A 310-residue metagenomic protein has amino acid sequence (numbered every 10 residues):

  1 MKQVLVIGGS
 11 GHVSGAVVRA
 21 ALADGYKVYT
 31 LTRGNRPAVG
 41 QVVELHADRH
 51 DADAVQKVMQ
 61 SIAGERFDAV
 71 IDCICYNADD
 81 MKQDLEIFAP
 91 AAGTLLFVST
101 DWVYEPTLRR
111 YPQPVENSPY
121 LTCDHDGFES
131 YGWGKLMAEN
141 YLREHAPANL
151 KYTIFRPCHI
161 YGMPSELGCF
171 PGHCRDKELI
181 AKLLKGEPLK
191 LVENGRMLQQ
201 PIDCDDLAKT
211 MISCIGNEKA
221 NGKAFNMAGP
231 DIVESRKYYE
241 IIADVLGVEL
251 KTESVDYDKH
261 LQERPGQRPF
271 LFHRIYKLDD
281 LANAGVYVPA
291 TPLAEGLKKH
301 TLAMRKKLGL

Functional and structural regions predicted by a protein language model:
V4-D24: N-terminal Rossmann NAD(P)H-binding glycine-rich loop of SDR-like oxidoreductase domains
N35-F97, E105: NAD(P)H-binding glycine-rich loop region in Rossmannoid oxidoreductase-like domains and their noncatalytic homologs
D101-E129, N140, E144-A148: Active-site "gating" loop of Rossmann-like NAD(P)-dependent oxidoreductase/epimerase domains
E139-C169: Conserved beta-loop-beta element that borders a ligand/cofactor-binding pocket
E178-K190, M197-V233: Alpha-helical substrate-binding/gating segment
C204, H260-V288: Conserved C-terminal active-site "lid" loop/helix of NAD(P)H-dependent oxidoreductases that clamps the redox cofactor
T210-H273, L308-L310: Mid/C-terminal beta-alpha module of Rossmann-like enzyme folds, strongest in SDR-family dehydrogenases/epimerases
T291-L310: Amphipathic terminal alpha-helices
